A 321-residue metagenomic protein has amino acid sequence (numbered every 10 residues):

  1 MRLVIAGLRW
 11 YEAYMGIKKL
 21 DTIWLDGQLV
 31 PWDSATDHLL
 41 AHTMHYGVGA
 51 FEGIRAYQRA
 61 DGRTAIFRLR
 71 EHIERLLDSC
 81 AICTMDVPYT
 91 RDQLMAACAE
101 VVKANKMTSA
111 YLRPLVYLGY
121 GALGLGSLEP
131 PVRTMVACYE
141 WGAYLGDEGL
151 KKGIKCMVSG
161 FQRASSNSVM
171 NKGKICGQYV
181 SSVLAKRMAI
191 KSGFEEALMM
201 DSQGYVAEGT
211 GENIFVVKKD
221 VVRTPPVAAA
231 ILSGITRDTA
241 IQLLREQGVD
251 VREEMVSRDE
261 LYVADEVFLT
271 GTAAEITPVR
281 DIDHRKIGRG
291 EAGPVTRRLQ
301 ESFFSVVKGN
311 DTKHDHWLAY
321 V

Functional and structural regions predicted by a protein language model:
V4-Y89, Q93-E100, L123-V321: Helix-start/capping segments and mature chain N-termini
K103-A110, V249: Short secondary-structure junctions
Y117-A122: Short, internal active-site loops enriched in acidic
